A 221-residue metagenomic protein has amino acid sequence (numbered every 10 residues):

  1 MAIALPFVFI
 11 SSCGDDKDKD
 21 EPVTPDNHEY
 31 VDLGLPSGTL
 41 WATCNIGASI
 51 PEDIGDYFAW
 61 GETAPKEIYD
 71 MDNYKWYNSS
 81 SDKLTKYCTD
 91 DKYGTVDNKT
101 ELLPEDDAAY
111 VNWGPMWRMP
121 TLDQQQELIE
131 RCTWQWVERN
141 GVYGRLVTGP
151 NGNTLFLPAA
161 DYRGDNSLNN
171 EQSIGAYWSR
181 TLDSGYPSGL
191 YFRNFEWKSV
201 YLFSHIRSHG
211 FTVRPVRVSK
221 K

Functional and structural regions predicted by a protein language model:
M1-I3: Sec-dependent signal peptide recognition, specifically the positively charged N-region followed immediately by
F9-S12: C-terminal motif of bacterial Sec signal peptides marking the signal peptidase cleavage site
D15, D20-K86, D90-K221: C-terminal, surface-exposed recognition/capping segments
